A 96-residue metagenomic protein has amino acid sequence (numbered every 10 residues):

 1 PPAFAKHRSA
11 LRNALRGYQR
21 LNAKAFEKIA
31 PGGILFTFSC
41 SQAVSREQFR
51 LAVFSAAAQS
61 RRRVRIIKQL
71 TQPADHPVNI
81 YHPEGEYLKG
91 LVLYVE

Functional and structural regions predicted by a protein language model:
P1-A58: S-adenosylmethionine
I34-E96: C-terminal catalytic and target-recognition region of SAM-dependent MTase-like enzymes, primarily methyltransferases
